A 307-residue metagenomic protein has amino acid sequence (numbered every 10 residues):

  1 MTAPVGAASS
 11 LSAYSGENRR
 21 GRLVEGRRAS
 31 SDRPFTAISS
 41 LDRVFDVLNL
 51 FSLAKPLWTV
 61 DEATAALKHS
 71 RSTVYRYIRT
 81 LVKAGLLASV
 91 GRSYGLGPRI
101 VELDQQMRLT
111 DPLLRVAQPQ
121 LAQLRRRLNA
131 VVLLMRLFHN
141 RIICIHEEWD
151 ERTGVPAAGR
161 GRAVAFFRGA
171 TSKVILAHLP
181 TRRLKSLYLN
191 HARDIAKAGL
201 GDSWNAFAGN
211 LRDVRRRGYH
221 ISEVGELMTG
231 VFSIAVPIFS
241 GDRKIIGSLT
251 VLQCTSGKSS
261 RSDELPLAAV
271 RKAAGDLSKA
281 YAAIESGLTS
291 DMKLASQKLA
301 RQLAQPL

Functional and structural regions predicted by a protein language model:
T2-T110, L114, G275, K279 (+2 more regions): N-terminal helix-turn-helix
T2-Y14, N18, G154-T229: Short, solvent-exposed recognition segments
L50, A66, V116-R127, L133 (+3 more regions): Amphipathic alpha-helical regulatory segments at dimerization interfaces that relay allosteric signals between sensory
P98-N190: Amphipathic alpha-helical effector-binding/dimerization core of metabolite-sensing transcriptional regulators
A206, R217, T229-V231, I245-L307: Juxtadomain coupling helices with adjacent low-complexity linkers
F232-V236: Short hydrophobic beta-strand micro-motif common in sensory/regulatory domains
I238-G241: Sensor-regulatory modules in signal-transduction proteins
